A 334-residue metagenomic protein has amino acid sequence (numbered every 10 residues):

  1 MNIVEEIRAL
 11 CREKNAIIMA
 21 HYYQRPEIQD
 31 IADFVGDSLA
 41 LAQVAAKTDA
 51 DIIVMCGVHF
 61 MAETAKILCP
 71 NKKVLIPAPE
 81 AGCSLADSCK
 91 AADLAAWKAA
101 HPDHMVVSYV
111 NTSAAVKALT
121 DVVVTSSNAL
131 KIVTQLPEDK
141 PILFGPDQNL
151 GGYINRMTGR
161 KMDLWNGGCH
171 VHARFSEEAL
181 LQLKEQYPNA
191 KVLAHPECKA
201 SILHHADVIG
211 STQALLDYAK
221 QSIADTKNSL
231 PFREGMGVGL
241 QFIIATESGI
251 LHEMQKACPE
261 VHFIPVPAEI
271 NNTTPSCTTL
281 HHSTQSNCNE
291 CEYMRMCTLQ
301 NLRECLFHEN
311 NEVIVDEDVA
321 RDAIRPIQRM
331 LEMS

Functional and structural regions predicted by a protein language model:
M1-I223, L240-A245, I250-S334: Active-site loop-to-helix "anion-binding N-cap" substructures in soluble metabolic enzymes
D225-N228: Intrinsic-disorder-associated, low-complexity terminal segments enriched in Asp/Asn/His/Tyr and depleted of Lys/Arg
R233-M236: Glycine-biased, low-complexity coil/linker segments
